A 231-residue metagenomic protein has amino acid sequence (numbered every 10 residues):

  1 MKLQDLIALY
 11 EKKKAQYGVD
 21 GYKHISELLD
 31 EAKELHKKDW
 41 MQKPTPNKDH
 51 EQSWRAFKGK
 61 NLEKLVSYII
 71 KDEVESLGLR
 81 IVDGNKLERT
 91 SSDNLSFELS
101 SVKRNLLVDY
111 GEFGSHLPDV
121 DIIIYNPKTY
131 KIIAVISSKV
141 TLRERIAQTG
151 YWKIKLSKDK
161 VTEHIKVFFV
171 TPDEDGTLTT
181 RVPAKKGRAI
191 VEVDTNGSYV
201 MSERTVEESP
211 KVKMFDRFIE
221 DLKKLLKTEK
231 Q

Functional and structural regions predicted by a protein language model:
M1-W54: Nuclease-adjacent, charged terminal/linker segments that flank catalytic cores
L3-A15, E27-D30, S76, I81 (+1 more regions): C-terminal tail/extension regions appended to the core domain(s) of diverse proteins
Q42-V108: Acidic-basic catalytic patches of nuclease active cores, encompassing PD-(D/E)XK and other metal-cofactor nuclease
N94-P118, Y125-Y130: Flexible internal linker/loop segments at domain or repeat junctions
P118-D121, I146: Conserved mixed alpha/beta catalytic, RNA-binding, or beta-rich assembly cores of soluble enzyme, regulatory
I122-I124, I133-S138, T149: Conserved catalytic cores of phosphodiester-cleaving nucleases, focusing on short active-site segments
K139-R145, E174-T177: Short acidic, S/G/P-rich loop/turn micro-motifs used as interaction or catalytic elements
I146-E163: Short, charged, amphipathic alpha-helix that recurs within catalytic cores of restriction-modification and other
